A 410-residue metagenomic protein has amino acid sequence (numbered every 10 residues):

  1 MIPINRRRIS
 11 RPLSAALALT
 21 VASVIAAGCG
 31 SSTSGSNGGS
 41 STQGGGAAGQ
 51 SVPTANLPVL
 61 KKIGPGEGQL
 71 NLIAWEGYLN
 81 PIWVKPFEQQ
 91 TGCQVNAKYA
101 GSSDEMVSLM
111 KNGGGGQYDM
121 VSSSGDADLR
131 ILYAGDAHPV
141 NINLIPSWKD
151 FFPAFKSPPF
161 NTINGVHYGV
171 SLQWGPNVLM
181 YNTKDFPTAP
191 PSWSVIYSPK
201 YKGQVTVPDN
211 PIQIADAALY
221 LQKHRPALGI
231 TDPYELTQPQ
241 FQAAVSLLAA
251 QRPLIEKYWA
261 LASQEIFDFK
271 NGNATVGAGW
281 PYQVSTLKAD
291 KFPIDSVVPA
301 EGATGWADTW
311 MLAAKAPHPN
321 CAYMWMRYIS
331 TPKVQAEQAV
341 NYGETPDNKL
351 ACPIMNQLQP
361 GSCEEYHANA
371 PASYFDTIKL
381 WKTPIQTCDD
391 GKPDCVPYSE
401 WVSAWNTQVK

Functional and structural regions predicted by a protein language model:
V24-G28: C-terminal motif of bacterial Sec signal peptides marking the signal peptidase cleavage site
C29-S41: Bacterial lipoprotein signal-peptidase II cleavage site
Q43-I131: Early extracytoplasmic/lumenal segment of secretory-pathway proteins
I73-N80, E105, Q117, S122-K270: Extracytoplasmic ligand-binding site segments that recognize negatively charged/polar headgroups
A127-R130, A278-P293: A ligand-binding cleft/hinge motif common to bilobed small-molecule-binding domains
Q242, S246-Q251, D290-A314: Periplasmic-binding protein-like
T304, A313-K379: Mature extracytoplasmic/periplasmic domains
F375-K410: Conserved C-terminal helix/tail region of periplasmic/extracytoplasmic solute-binding proteins
